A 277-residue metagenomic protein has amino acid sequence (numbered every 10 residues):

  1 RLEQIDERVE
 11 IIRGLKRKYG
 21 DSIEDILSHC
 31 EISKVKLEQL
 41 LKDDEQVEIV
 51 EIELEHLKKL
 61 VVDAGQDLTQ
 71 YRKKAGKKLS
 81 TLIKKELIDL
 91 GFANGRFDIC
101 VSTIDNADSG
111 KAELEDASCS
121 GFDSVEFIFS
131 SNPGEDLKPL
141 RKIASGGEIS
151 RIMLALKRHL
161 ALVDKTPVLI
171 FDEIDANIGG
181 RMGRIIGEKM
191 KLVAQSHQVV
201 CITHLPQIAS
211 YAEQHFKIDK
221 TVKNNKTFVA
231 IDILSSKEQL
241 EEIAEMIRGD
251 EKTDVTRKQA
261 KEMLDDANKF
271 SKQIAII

Functional and structural regions predicted by a protein language model:
R1-H56: A conserved P-loop NTPase coupling/switch region
G65-S109: Amphipathic alpha-helical domain-onset/packing element
K73, V163-D164, A176-R184: Conserved D-loop-proximal element of ABC-family nucleotide-binding domains
L114-D116, L137-A144: Short pre-catalytic strand/loop immediately N-terminal to key active-site residues, enriched for Gly-Thr
V125, R181-I277: C-terminal lobe/lid and adjacent interdomain/linker elements of RecA-like ASCE P-loop ATPase modules
E126-F127, S131-P133, I149-L169: GG-anchored amphipathic helix commonly corresponding to the ABC/SMC/Rad50 NBD signature/C-loop
D172-E173: Walker B catalytic acidic pair
